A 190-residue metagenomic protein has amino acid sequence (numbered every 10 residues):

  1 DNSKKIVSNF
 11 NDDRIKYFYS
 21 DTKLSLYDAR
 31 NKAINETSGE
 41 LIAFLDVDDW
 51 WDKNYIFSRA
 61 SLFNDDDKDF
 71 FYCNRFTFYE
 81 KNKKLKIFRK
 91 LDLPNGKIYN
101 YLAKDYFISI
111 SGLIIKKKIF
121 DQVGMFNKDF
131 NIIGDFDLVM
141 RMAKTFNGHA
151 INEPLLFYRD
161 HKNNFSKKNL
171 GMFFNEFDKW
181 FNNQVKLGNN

Functional and structural regions predicted by a protein language model:
D1-Y19: Acidic donor-binding segment of Leloir-type glycosyltransferases
S3, R30, W51-I56, K81-N82 (+1 more regions): Acidic donor-diphosphate engagement hotspot in glycosyltransferases and nucleotidyltransferases that stabilizes
S20-T37: Glycine-rich, basic loop-to-helix element that forms the pyrophosphate-binding segment of sugar-nucleotide handling
N35, C73, D92-W180: Conserved nucleotide-sugar donor-binding catalytic segment
I42: Short aromatic/hydrophobic "clamp" motif used to bind/position activated sugar donors
D46-W50: The conserved acidic donor/metal-binding loop of glycosyltransferases
N54-K86: Conserved donor NDP-sugar-binding/catalytic core segment of glycosyltransferases
